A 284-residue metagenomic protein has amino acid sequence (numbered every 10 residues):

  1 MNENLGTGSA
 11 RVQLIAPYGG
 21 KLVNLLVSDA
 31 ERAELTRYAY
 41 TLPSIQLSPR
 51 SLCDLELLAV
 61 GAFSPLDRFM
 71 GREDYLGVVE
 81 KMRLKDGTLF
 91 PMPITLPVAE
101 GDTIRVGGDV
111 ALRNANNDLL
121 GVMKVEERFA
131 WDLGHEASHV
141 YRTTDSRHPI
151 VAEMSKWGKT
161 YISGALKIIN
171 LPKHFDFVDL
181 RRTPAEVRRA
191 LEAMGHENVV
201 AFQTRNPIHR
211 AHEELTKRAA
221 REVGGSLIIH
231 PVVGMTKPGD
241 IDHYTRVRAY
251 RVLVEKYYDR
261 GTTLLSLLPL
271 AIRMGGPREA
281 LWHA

Functional and structural regions predicted by a protein language model:
N2-A284: Nucleotidyltransferase catalytic core that binds NTPs
